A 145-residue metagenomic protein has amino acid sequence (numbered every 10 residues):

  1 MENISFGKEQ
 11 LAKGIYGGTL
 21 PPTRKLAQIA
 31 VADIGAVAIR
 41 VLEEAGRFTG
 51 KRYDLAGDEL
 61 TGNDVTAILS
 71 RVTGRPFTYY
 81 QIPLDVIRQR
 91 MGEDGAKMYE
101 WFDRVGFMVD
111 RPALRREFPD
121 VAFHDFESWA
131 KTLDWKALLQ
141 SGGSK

Functional and structural regions predicted by a protein language model:
M1-T78, V86-M91, D134: Oxidoreductase cofactor-interface core, primarily capturing Rossmann-like NAD(P)-dependent enzymes
Q81: Conserved residues in the N-terminal Rossmann fold of short-chain dehydrogenase/reductase
L84-K145: A hydrophobic C-terminal alpha-helical subdomain
